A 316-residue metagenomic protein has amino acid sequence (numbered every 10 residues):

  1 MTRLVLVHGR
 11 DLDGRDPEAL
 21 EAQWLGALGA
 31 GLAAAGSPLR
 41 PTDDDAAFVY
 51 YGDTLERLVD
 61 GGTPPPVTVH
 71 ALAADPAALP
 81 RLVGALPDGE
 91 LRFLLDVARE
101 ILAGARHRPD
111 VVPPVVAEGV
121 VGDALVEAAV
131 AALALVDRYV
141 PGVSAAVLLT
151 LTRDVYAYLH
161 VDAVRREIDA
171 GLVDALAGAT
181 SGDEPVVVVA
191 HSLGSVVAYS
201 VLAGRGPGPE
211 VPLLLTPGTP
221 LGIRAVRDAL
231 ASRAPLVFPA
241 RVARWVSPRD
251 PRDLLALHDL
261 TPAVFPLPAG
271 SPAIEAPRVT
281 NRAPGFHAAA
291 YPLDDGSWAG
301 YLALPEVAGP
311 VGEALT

Functional and structural regions predicted by a protein language model:
M1-G52, E56-G61, E118-V189, L193-T316: Lipid deacylating catalytic domains
D43-D110: N-terminal accessory alpha/beta regions
A98-A129: Proteins enriched for Cys/Gly/acidic motifs involved in redox and nucleic-acid/cofactor modification
